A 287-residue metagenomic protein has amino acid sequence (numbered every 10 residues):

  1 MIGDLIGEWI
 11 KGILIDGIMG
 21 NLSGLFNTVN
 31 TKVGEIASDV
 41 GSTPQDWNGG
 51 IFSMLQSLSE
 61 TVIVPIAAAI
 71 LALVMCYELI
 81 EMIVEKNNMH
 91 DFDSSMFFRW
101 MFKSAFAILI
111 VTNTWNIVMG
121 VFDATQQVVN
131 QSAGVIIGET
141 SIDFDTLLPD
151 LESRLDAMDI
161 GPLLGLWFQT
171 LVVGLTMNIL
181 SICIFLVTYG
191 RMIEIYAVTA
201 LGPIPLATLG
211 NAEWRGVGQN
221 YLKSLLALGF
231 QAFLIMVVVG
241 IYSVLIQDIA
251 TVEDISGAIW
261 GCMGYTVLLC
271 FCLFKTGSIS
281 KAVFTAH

Functional and structural regions predicted by a protein language model:
M1, I6-N21, F92-I110, G218-A227: Alpha-helical transmembrane segments and their helix-start/interface "positive-inside/aromatic belt" motifs in integral
M1-I70: Binding/recognition "hotspot" determinant
V29, S104-L201, I235, V239-F284: Non-cytosolic segments of integral membrane proteins
L55-V64, F98-F102, G190, Q219-L222 (+2 more regions): Alpha-helical membrane-interface segments at transmembrane helix boundaries
A68, A72-V84, I235-A250: Juxtamembrane "helix exit" motif at the C-terminal ends of alpha-helical transmembrane segments in multi-pass membrane
I70-I108, L201-R215: Hydrophobic transmembrane alpha-helix segments characteristic of membrane transport and insertion machinery
L206-K223, A250-V252, A282-V283: Alpha-helical transmembrane segments
